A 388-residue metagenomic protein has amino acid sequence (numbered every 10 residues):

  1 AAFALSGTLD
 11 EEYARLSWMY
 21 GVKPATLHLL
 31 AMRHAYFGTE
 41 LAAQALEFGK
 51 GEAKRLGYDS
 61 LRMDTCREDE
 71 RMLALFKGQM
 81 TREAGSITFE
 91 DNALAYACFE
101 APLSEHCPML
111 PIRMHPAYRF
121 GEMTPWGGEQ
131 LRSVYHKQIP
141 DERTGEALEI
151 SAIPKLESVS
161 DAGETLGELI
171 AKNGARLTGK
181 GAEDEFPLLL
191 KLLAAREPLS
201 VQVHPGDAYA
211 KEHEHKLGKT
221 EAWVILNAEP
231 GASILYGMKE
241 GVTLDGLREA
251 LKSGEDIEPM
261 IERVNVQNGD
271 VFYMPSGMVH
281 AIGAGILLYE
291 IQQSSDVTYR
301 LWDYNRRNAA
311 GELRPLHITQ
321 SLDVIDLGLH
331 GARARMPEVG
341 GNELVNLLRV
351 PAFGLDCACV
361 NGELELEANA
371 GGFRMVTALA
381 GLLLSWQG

Functional and structural regions predicted by a protein language model:
A2-L29, R33-F37: Conserved acyl-donor/pantetheine-binding loop and adjacent beta-alpha core of acyl/acetyltransferases and related
D10, D64-T65, K77-Y96: Conserved catalytic-core motifs of GNAT/GCN5-like acyltransferases
M32, G38-G51, R55, A74 (+1 more regions): Conserved acetyl-CoA-binding loop-helix of GNAT-fold acetyltransferases
A53-T65: Conserved GNAT acetyl-CoA-binding A-motif
S104-V242, D303-H330, L355: Transition-metal
V201-H204, V266-A284, Q293, G388: Conserved metal-binding segment of the jelly-roll/cupin
G231-Q267, A368-G388: A short beta-strand-loop-beta hairpin characteristic of the jelly-roll/cupin
Y299-F373: C-terminal amphipathic alpha-helical segment
